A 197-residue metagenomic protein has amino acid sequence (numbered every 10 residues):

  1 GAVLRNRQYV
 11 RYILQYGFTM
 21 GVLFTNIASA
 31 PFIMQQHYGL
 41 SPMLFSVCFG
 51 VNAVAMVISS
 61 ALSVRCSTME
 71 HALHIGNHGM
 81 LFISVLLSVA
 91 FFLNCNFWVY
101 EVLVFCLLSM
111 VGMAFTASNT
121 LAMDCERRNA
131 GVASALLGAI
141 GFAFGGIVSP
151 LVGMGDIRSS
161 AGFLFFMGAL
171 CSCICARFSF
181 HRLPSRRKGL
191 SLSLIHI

Functional and structural regions predicted by a protein language model:
G1-Y12: Juxtamembrane intracellular "pre-TM" segments in multi-pass secondary transporters
R11-F45: Extracytoplasmic gate region of multi-pass secondary transporters
F45-C66: Transmembrane alpha-helices of Major Facilitator/SLC transporters
L73-F115: C-terminal transmembrane helical hairpin of 12-TM major facilitator-type secondary transporters
M113-E126: Intracellular juxtamembrane helix-capping segments at the cytosolic ends of symmetry-related transmembrane helices
M123-I157: A late C-terminal transmembrane helix in Major Facilitator Superfamily
F165-L192: Multi-pass alpha-helical transporter architecture, strongest for 12-TM Major Facilitator/SLC carriers used
I195-I197: Conserved small/polar residues in nucleotide/adenosyl-binding loops
